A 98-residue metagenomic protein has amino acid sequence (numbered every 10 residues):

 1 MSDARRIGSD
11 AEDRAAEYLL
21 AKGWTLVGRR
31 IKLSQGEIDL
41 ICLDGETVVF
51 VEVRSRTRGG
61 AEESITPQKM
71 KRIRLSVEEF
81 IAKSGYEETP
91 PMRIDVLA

Functional and structural regions predicted by a protein language model:
M1-R29: Acidic-basic catalytic patches of nuclease active cores, encompassing PD-(D/E)XK and other metal-cofactor nuclease
S2, R6, D10, Q35 (+1 more regions): Residues at secondary-structure transition points
L19, I38-A61, I73: Conserved catalytic cores of phosphodiester-cleaving nucleases, focusing on short active-site segments
L26-G28, F50, I94: Hydrophobic residues on conserved beta-strands that form the core of alpha/beta folds
R29-K32, E37-I38, L97-A98: Short, solvent-exposed loop/turn elements at beta->coil junctions and helix N-caps that rim active or binding pockets
S55-A98: Catalytic cores of nucleic-acid endonucleases
